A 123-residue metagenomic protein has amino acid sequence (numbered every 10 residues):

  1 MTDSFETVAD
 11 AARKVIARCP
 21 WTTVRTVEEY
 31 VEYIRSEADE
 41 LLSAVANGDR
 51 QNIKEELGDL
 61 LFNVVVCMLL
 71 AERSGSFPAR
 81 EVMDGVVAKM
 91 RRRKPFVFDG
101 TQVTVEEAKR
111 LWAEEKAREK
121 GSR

Functional and structural regions predicted by a protein language model:
M1-E56, F62-R123: Flexible "arm" and connector segments at domain edges
